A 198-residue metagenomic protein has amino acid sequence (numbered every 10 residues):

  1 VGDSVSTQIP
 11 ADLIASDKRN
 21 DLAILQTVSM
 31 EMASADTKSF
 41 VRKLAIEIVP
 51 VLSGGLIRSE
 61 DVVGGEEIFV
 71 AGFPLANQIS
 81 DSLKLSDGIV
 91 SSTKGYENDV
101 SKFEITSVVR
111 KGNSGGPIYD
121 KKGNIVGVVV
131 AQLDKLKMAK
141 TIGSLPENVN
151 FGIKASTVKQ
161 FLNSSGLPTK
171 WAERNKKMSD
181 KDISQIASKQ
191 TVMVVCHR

Functional and structural regions predicted by a protein language model:
V1-R42, I57-E60: Conserved catalytic-core segment of clan PA serine endopeptidases
S4-S6, A15-R19, E60-V63, Y96-N98 (+3 more regions): Extracellular/periplasmic catalytic domains that process cell-envelope and extracellular macromolecules
I9-L13, S29-T37, L44-A45, F73-L75 (+1 more regions): C-terminal cap/linker of serine protease catalytic domains
A11, L25, G65, V70 (+6 more regions): Terminal peptide-recognition signature
A15, A35-F40, I46-K102, V109-N113 (+1 more regions): Flexible, gly/ser-rich surface segments that form the specificity/activation loops bordering the active-site cleft
R19-L22, D87, T191: Short glycine-rich loop/turn motifs
N20-T27, N98-T106: Short, solvent-exposed secondary-structure boundary/capping segments
I24, K84, G152: Short aromatic/basic micro-patch
